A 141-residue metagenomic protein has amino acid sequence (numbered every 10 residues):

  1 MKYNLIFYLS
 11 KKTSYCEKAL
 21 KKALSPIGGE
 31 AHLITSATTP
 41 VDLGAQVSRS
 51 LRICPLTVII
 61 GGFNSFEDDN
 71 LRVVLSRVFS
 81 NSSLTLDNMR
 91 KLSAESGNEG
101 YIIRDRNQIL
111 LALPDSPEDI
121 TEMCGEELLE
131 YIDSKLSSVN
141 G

Functional and structural regions predicted by a protein language model:
M1-G141: Non-catalytic beta/alpha edge segments that cap or flank active sites
